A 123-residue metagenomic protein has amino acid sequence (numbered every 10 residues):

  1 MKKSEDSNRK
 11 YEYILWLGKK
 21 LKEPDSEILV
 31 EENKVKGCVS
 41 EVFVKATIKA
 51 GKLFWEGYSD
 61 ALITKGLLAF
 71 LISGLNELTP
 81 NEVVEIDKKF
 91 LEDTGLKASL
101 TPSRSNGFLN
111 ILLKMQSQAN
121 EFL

Functional and structural regions predicted by a protein language model:
K2-E41, T47-F54, K89-L123: N-terminal intrinsically disordered, cationic/polar leader segments that include organellar targeting peptides
S59-A61: A short interface-forming secondary-structure element
T64: Hydrophobic (often cysteine-bearing) scaffold residues that line and stabilize catalytic clefts of nucleotide/cofactor
L67-T79: Alpha-helical support elements that line or immediately flank enzyme active sites and cofactor-binding pockets
E77-T94: Glycine-rich phosphate/pyrophosphate-binding loops and their adjacent beta-strand/loop elements at enzyme active sites
